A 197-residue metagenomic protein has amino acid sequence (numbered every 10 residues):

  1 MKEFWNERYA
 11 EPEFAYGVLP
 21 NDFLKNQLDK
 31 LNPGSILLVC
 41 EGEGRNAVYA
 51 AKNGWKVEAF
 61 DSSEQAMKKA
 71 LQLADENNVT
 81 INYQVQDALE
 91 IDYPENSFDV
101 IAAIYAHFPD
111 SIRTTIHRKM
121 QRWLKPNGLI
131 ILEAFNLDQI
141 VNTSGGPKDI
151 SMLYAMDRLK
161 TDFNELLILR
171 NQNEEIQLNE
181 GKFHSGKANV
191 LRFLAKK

Functional and structural regions predicted by a protein language model:
M1-L31: Conserved class I S-adenosyl-L-methionine
S63-Q65: Conserved SAM/SAH-binding beta-strand->alpha-helix loop
N77-A88: Conserved SAM-binding strand-loop segment of SAM-dependent methyltransferases
L89-V100: A short acidic, Gly/Pro-enriched loop at the edge of an enzyme's catalytic core that lines a small-molecule cofactor
D99-T114: A short SAM/SAH-binding and catalytic strip from SAM-dependent methyltransferases
T114-P126: A short glycine-rich, Lys/Arg-flanked "PGG" loop and its adjoining helix->strand segment in the class I
N127-F135: Conserved beta-strand signature within the Rossmann-like core of class I S-adenosyl-L-methionine
S151-N173, L191-R192: Short alpha-helix
